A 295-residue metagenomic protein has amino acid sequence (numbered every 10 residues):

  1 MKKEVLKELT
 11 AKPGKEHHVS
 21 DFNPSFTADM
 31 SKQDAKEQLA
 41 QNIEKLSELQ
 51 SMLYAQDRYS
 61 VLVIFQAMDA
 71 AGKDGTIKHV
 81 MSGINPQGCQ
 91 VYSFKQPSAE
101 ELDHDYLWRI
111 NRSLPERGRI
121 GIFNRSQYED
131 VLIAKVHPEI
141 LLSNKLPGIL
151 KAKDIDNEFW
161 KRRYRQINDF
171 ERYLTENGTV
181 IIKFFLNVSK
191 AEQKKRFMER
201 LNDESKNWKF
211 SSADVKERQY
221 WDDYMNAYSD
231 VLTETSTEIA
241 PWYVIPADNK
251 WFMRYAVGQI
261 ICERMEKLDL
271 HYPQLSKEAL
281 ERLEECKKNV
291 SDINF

Functional and structural regions predicted by a protein language model:
M1-F295: Flexible, compositionally biased loop and terminal segments
